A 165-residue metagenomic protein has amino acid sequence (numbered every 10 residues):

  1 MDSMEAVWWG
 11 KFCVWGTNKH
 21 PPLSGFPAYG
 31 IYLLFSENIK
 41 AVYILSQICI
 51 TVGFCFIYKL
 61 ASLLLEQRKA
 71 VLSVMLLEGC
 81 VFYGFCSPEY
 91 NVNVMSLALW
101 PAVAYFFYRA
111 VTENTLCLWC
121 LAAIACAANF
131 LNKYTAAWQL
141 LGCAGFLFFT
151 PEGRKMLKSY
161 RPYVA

Functional and structural regions predicted by a protein language model:
M1-A6, G16-G30, S36-K40, N93: Extracytoplasmic catalytic/substrate-binding loops of multi-pass membrane glycan-assembly enzymes
F12, L118-Y134: Membrane-interface alpha helices of multi-pass inner-membrane proteins
F26, I44, V71-M75, W119-C120 (+2 more regions): Hydrophobic alpha-helical transmembrane segments
I44-L65, G79, A102-F106: Transmembrane-helix motifs of polytopic, lipid-linked glycan transferases
Q67, V103-L121: Membrane-interface transmembrane helices that cradle and orient dolichyl/undecaprenyl
S73-V81, C126, F130: Short helix- or helix-capping micro-motifs that position conserved polar/aromatic residues at function-defining sites
F85-S96: Short acidic/glycine- and proline-prone juxtamembrane loop motifs at membrane-interface regions of multi-pass membrane
T112, Q139-A165: Perimembrane helix-loop-helix junctions
